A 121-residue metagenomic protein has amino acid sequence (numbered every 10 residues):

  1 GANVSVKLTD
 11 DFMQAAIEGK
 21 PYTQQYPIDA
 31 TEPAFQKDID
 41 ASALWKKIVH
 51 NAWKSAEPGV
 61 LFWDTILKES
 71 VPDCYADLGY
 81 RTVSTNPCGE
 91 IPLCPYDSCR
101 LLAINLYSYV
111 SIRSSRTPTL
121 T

Functional and structural regions predicted by a protein language model:
G1-T119: Active-site cavity-forming subdomains of large catalytic enzyme subunits
